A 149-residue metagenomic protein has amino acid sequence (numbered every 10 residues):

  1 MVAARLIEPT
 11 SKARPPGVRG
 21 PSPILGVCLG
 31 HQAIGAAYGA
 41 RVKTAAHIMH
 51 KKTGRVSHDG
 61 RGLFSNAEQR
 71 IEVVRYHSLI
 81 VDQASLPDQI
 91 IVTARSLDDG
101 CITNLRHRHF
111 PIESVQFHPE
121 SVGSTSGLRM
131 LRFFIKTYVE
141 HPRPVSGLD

Functional and structural regions predicted by a protein language model:
M1-N66, L131: Cysteine-nucleophile active-site neighborhood
V2, L86, S126-M130: Residues at alpha-helix caps and immediate loop-helix transition turns in enzyme cores, especially N- and C-cap
C28, H77, H118: Histidine-centered divalent metal-coordination motifs
T53-R55, I102-N104, S114: Conserved hydrophobic/aromatic beta-strand scaffold that supports enzyme active sites
G62-H109: Catalytic beta-strand/loop cores that center a nucleophilic Ser/Cys/Thr and support acyl-enzyme chemistry
V73, E113-F117: Active-site-proximal beta-strand elements of phosphoester/diester hydrolases
I80, E120-V122: Short histidine/acidic/glycine/proline-rich micro-motifs that form metal- and phosphate-coordinating active-site loops
V122-D149: Acyltransferase
